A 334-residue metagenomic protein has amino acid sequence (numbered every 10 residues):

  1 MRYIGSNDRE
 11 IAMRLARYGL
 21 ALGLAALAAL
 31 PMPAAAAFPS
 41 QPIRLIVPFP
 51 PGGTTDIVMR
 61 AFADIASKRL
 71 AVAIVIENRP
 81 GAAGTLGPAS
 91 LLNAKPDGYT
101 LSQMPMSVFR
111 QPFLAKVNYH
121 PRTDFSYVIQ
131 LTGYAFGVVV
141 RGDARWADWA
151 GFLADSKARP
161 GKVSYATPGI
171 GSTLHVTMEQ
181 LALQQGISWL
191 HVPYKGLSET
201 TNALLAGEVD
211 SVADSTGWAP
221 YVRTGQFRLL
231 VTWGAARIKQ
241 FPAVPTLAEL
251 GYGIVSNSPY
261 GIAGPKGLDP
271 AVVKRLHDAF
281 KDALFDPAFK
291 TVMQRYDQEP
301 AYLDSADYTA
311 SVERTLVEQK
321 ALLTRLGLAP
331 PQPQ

Functional and structural regions predicted by a protein language model:
Y3-A12: Short, Lys/Arg-enriched N-terminal segments with co-localized hydrophobic residues within the first ~10-30 amino acids
G19-P31: Bacterial N-terminal signal peptides
A36-D124, K162, G186-A213, Y221 (+2 more regions): N-terminal (or domain-start) structured segment
S40-P42, L183-I187, P270-Q334: An extracytoplasmic/periplasmic, membrane-proximal ligand-sensing/linker region
G52, M106-S107, R141-W146, T167-S172 (+4 more regions): Short coil/turn segments
N93-Y99, F113-E199, L247, N257-V292: Hinge/capping helix and adjacent helix->loop/strand transition within the periplasmic-binding protein
S107-K116, Q180-Q184, S211-P242, K320: A ligand-binding cleft/hinge motif common to bilobed small-molecule-binding domains
G133, W218-F285, R314-V317, P331-Q334: C-terminal lobe and pocket-closing loops of periplasmic/extracytoplasmic Venus-flytrap solute-binding proteins
